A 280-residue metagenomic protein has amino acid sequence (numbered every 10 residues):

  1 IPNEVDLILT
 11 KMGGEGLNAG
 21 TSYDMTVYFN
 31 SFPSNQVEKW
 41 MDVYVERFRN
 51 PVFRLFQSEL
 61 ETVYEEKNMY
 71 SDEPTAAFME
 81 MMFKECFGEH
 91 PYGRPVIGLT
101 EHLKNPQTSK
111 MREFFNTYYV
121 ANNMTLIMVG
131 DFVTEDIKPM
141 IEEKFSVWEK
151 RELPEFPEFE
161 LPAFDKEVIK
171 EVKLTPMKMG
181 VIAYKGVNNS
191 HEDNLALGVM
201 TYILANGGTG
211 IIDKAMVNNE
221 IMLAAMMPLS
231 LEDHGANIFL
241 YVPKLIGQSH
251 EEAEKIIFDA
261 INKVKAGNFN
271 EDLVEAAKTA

Functional and structural regions predicted by a protein language model:
I1-A76, N105-T108, R112-N123, M140-E143: Active-site-adjacent, His/Asp/Glu-enriched structural segments that form or flank metal-binding and acid/base networks
I1-V27, R94-P95, A205-M222, D233: M16/MPP (pitrilysin/insulinase) zinc-metallopeptidase core fold and M16-derived inactive scaffolds
E15-A19, R112-N116, E167-E171, L223-S230: Short beta-strand/turn micro-motifs at beta-sheet edges
Y28, Y44, V63, M82 (+8 more regions): Buried hydrophobic packing residues in well-ordered domains
S31-L60, G207-G208, S230-A280: M16/insulysin-pitrilysin zinc metalloprotease superfamily fold
D42-V43, E66, E85-M124, E152-E160 (+2 more regions): Histidine-acidic residue clusters that define the catalytic metal-binding segment of zinc metallopeptidase domains
Y64-M81, E160-M177, I211-L223, G267-A280: Short acidic/His-enriched helical or mixed secondary-structure segments at domain edges of catalytic enzymes and some
V96, T125-N188: An aromatic/glycine/proline-enriched structural segment found at the starts of mature extracellular/organellar domains
